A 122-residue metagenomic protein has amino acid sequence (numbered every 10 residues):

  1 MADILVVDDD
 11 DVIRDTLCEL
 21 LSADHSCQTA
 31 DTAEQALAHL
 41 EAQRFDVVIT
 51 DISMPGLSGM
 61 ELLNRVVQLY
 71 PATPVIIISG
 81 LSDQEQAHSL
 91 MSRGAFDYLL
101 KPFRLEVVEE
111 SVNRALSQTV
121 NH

Functional and structural regions predicted by a protein language model:
D11-Q28: Two-component/phosphorelay signaling modules centered on CheY-like receiver
T32-Q35, S58-E61: Acidic catalytic/metal-coordinating carboxylates
Q43-I49: Active-site beta3 strand of CheY-like receiver
M54: Receiver (REC) domain active-site loop signature in two-component systems and cognate sites in sensor histidine kinases
L81-S82, R93: Short, conserved "switch-loop" micro-motifs in signal-transduction and mechanochemical regulators
E85, F103-V112: C-terminal output helix
